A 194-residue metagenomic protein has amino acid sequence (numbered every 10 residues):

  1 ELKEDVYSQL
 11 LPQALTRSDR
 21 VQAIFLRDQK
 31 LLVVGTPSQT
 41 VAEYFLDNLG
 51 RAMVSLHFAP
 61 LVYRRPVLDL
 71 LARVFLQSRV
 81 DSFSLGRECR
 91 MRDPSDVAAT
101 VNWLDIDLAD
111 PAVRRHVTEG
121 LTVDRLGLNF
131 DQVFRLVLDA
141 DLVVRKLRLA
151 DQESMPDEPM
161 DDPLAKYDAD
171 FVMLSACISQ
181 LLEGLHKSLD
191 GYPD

Functional and structural regions predicted by a protein language model:
E1-D194: Intrinsically disordered, low-complexity, charge-rich terminal extensions of nucleic-acid-associated complexes
